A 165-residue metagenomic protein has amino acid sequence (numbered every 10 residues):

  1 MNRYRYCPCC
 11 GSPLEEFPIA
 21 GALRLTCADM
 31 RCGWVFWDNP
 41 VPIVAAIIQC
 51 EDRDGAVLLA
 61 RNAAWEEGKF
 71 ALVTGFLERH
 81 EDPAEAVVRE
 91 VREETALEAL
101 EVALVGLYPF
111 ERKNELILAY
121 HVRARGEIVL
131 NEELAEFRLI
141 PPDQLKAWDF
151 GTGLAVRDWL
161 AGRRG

Functional and structural regions predicted by a protein language model:
N2-A45: Acidic, metal-coordinating catalytic segment for phosphate/diphosphate chemistry, firing primarily on the Nudix
C9, T26, A71, A103 (+1 more regions): Conserved beta-strand segments that form the floor/walls of ligand-binding pockets within enzyme and binding domains
E16-P18, L97-G106: A short coil-to-beta-strand element that immediately follows conserved catalytic motifs
G21-L23, E67, E111-E115: Short acidic/glycine-enriched loop/turn segments that link adjacent beta-strands
I48-Q49, L59, V122, L139: Conserved hydrophobic "DFG−1" position in protein kinase catalytic cores
C50-E93: Conserved Nudix-box catalytic region and its N-terminal flanking loop in Nudix hydrolases and closely related
G106-V129, E133, R138, P142: Active-site-adjacent beta-strand/loop module that shapes the phosphate/pyrophosphate-binding cleft
L130-A161: NUDIX/MutT-family hydrolases
